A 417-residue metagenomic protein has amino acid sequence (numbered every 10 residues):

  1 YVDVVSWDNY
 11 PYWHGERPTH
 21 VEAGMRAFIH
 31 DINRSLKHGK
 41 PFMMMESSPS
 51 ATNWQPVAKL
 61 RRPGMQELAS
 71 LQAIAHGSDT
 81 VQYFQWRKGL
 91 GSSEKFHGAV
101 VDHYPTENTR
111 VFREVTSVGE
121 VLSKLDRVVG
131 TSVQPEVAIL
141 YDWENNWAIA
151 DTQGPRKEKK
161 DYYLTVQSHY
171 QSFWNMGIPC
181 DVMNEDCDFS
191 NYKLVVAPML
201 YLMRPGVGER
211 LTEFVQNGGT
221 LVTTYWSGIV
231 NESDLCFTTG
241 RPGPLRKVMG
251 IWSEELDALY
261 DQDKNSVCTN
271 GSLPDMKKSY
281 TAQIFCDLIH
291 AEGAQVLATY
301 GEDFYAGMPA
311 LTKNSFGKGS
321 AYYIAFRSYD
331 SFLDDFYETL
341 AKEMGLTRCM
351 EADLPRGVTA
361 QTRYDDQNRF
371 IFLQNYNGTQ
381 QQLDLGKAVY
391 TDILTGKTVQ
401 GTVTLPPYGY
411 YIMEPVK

Functional and structural regions predicted by a protein language model:
D3, W7-K417: Carbohydrate-binding surfaces of carbohydrate-active enzymes
